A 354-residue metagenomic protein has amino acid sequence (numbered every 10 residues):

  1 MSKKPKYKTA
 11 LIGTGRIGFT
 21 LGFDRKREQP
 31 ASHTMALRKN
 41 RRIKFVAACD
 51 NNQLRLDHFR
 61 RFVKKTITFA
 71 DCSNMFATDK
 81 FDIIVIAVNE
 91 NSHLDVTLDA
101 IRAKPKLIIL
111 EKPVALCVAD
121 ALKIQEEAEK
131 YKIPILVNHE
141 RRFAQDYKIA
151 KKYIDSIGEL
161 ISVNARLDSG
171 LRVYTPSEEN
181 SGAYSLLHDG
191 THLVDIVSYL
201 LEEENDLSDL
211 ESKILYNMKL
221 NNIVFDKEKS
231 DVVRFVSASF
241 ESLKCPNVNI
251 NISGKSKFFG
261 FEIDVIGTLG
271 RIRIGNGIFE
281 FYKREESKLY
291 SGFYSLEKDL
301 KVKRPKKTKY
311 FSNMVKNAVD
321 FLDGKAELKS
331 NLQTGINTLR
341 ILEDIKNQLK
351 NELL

Functional and structural regions predicted by a protein language model:
M1-F62: N-terminal Rossmann-like dinucleotide-binding module
M1-K6, I83-V85, K316-L354: C-terminal helix-rich "cap/oligomerization" subdomain common to oxidoreductases
N40, V63, T78-D79, A144 (+2 more regions): Acidic-histidine catalytic/liganding microenvironments
I43-A47, D82-I84, Y184: Short active-site oxyanion
L54, V63-E127: Beta-loop-alpha module in the N-terminal Rossmann-like domain of NAD(P)-dependent dehydrogenases, especially those
A115-P176: A contiguous active-site-proximal alpha/beta segment in oxidoreductase catalytic domains
V173-F258, Q333: Rossmann-like dinucleotide-binding domain that binds NAD(P)(H)
L243-M314: NAD(P)-dinucleotide binding in Rossmann-like oxidoreductases
